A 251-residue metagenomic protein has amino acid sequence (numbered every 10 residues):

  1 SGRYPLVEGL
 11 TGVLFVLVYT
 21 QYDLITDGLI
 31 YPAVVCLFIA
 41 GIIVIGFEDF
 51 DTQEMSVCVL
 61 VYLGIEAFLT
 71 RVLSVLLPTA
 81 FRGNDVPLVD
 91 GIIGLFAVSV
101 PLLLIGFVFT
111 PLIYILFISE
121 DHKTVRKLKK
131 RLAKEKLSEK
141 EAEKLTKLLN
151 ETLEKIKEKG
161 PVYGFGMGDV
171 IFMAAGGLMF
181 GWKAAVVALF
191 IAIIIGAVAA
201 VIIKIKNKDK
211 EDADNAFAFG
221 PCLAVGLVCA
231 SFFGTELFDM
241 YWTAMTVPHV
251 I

Functional and structural regions predicted by a protein language model:
S1-I251: A membrane-topology feature that recognizes alpha-helical transmembrane segments and their immediate juxtamembrane
